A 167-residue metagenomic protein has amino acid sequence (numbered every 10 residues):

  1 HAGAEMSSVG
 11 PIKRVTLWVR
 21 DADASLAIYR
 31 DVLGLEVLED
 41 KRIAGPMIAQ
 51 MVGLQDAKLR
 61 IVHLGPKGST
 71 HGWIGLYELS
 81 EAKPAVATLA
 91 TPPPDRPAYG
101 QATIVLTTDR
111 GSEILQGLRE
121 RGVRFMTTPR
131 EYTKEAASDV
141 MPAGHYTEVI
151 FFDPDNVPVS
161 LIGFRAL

Functional and structural regions predicted by a protein language model:
G3-S7, L17, T103-L167: Vicinal oxygen chelate
S7, G53-K58, R96-A98, M141-A143: A generic structural micro-feature
P11-R20, R60-E81, A87-R121, T147-F152: Vicinal oxygen chelate
W18-H71, E120: Core segments of cupin and vicinal oxygen chelate
G45-A49, P84-T91, Y132-M141, H145: A cross-kingdom feature marking solvent-exposed beta-strand/loop segments within repeated, beta-rich binding/scaffold
